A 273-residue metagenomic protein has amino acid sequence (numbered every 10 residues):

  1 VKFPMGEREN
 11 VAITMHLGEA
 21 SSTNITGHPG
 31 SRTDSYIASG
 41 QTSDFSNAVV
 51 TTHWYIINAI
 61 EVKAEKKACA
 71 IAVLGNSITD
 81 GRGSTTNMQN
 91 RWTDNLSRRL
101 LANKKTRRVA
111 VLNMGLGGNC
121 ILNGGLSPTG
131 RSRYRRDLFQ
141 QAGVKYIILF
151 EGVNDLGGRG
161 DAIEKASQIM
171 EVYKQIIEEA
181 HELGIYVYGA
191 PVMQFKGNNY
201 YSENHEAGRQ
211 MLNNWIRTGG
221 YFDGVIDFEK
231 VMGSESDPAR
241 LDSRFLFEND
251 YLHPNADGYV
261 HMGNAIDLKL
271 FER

Functional and structural regions predicted by a protein language model:
V1-L74, S84-N87, K105, F271-R273: N-terminal secretory targeting modules
K2-F3, N58-K67, M88-N103, L126-Q141 (+1 more regions): Short amphipathic alpha-helices and their capping/turn segments at secondary-structure boundaries
T23-H28, R82-Q89, L122-L126, R159-G160 (+2 more regions): Short, solvent-exposed loop/turn and secondary-structure capping segments
A68-D94, G117-C120: Catalytic nucleophile-elbow at a beta strand-turn-alpha helix junction centered on a G-D-S/GDSL motif, marking
A70-G75, T79, V109-G115, K145-E151 (+3 more regions): Structural recognition of the beta-strand scaffold that forms the well-ordered cores of secreted hydrolase catalytic
D80, S84, L116-Q168: Oxyanion-hole/transition-state-stabilizing segment in secreted/luminal serine hydrolases and related acyltransferases
R131, G157, M193-R273: Catalytic His-Asp segment of secreted/periplasmic serine-dependent ester chemistry enzymes
Y173-G184: Surface-exposed amphipathic alpha-helices with a cationic face
